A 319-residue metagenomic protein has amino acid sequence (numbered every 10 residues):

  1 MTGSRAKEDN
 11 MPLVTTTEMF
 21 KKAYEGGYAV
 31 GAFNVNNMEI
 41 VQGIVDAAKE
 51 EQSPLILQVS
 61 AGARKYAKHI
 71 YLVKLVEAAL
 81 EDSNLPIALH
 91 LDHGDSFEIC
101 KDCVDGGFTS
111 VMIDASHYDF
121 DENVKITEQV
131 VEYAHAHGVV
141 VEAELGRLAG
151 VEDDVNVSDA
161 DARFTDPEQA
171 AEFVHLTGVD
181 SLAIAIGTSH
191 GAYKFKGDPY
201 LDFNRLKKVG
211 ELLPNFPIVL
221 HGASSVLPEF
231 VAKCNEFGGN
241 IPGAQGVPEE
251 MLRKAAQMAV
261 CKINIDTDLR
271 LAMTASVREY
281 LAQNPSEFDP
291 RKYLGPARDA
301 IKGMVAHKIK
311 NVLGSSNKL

Functional and structural regions predicted by a protein language model:
M1-N10: Short, Lys/Arg-enriched N-terminal segments with co-localized hydrophobic residues within the first ~10-30 amino acids
N10-G31: N-terminal amphipathic alpha-helix/helix-capping segment at the start of soluble metabolic enzymes
T16-F20, M38-Q58, G62, L72-S83 (+6 more regions): Alpha/beta enzyme core
Y28-N36, S60-R64, K292, P296: A short N-terminal beta->alpha junction/helix N-cap motif
G31-N37, L89-G94, A115-H117, P217-F230 (+1 more regions): Histidine-centered catalytic micro-motifs
Y71, K194-D198, P228-N235, A256 (+1 more regions): Histidine/acidic-residue-rich catalytic or RNA/ligand-binding cores of hydrolases and nuclease-related proteins
E236-I241, V247-L319: C-terminal alpha-helical cap/extension of soluble enzyme domains
